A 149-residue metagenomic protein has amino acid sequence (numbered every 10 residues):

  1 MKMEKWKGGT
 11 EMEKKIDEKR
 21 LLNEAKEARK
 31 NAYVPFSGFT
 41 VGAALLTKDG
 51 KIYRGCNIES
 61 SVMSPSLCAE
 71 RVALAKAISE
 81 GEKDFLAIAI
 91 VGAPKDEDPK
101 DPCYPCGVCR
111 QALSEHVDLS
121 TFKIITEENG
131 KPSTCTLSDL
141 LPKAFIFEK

Functional and structural regions predicted by a protein language model:
M1-M3: Methionine residue identity
W6, E13-N31, K83-K149: C-terminal binding/interaction regions
P35-G38, S66, H116-D118: Solvent-exposed alpha-helices and their adjacent loops that cap or buttress functional pockets in soluble metabolic
G38-L46: Short beta-strand scaffold segments in enzyme catalytic cores
T47-D49, E128-N129: Short acidic-glycine loop/turn motifs at beta-strand connectors
D49-S60, A87-P94: Glycine/charged-rich beta-loop-alpha catalytic/anionic-binding loops adjacent to active sites
N57-R71: Compact, glycine-rich, soluble single-domain proteins
C68-I90: Short, solvent-exposed cationic patches
